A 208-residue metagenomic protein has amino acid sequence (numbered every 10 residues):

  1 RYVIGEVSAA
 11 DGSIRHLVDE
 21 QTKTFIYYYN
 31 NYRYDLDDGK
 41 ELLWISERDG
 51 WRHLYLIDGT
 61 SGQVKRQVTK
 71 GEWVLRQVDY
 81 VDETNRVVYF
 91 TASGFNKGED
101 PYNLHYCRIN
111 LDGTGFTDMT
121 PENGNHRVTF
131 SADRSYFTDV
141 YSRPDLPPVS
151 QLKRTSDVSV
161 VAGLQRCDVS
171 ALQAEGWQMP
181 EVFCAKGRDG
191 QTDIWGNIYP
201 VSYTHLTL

Functional and structural regions predicted by a protein language model:
R1, T91-P101: Short, conserved, GDST-rich strand-edge loop motifs in beta-rich repeat architectures
R1-E6, I14-Q21, Y27-R33, I45 (+3 more regions): Non-catalytic accessory segments flanking enzyme active sites
A9-A10, G59-S61, N110-T114, T155-S156: Short loop/turn segments that connect beta-strands within beta-propeller blades
D38-G39, N85, R134: Conserved loop/turn motif of beta-propeller repeat scaffolds
R48-W51, F95-G98, R143-L146: Short glycine/acidic-enriched loop and turn motifs that connect beta-strands
T204-L208: Conserved small/polar residues in nucleotide/adenosyl-binding loops
